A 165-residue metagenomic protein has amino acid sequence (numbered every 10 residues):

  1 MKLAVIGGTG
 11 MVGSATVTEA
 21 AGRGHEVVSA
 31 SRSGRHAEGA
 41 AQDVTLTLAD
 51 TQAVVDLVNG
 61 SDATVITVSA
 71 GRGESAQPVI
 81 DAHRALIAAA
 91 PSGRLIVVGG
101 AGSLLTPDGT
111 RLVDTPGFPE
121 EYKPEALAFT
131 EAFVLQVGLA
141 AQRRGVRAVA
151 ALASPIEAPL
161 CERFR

Functional and structural regions predicted by a protein language model:
K2, E26-V28, D62, R94 (+1 more regions): Residues at the starts of beta-strands that form the adenosine-phosphate
L3-H25: N-terminal Rossmann NAD(P)H-binding glycine-rich loop of SDR-like oxidoreductase domains
G8, R32, G100: Cofactor-binding loop segments of dinucleotide-utilizing enzymes, especially the Rossmann-like FAD- and NAD(P)+-binding
G24-R32, H36: Conserved glycine-rich Rossmann-like NAD(P)H-binding loop of the short-chain dehydrogenase/reductase
V28-A30, V44, V65, I96 (+1 more regions): Hydrophobic/aromatic beta-strand patches that form the interior of the parallel beta-sheet core in alpha/beta enzyme
R35-S92: NAD(P)H-binding glycine-rich loop region in Rossmannoid oxidoreductase-like domains and their noncatalytic homologs
E74-C161: Glycine-/Pro-rich loop/turn segments that contact NAD(P) or position catalytic residues in Rossmann-like domains
